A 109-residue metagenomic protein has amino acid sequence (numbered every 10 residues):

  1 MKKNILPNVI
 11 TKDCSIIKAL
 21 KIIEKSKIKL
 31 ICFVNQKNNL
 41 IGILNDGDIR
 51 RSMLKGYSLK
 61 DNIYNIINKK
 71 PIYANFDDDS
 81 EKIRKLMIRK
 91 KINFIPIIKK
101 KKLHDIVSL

Functional and structural regions predicted by a protein language model:
M1-N8, D61-P71: Bateman (tandem CBS) regulatory domains
P7-I10, L40, Y57, P71-A74 (+1 more regions): Short N-terminal micro-motifs specific to bacterial/archaeal maturation and metal-cluster initiation sites
V9-I28, V34, M53, Y73-I92 (+1 more regions): The conserved cystathionine-beta-synthase
C14, L44, D61, D78 (+1 more regions): Short beta-to-alpha loop/turn elements within the nucleotide-binding domains of ABC transporters
K25, C32, L40-L54, P96 (+1 more regions): Short beta->alpha transition motifs characteristic of CBS
I28-K29, L40, K55-I63, D77: Phosphate-interaction motifs
L54-K55, N68: Phosphate-coordinating loops and pocket residues in cytosolic domains that bind phosphorylated ligands
